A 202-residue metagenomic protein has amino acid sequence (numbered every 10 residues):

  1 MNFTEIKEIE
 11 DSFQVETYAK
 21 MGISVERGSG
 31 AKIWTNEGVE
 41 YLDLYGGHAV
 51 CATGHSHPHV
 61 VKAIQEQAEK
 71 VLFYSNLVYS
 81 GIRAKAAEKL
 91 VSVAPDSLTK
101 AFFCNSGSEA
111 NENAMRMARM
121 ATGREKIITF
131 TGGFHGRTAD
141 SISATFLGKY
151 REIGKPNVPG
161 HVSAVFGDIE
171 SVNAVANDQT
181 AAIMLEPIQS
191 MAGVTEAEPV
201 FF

Functional and structural regions predicted by a protein language model:
M1-S29, V165: Active-site-adjacent loop/helix segments that line or gate small-molecule/cofactor pockets in enzymes
S12, E40-R124, I128: Glycine-rich loop-to-alpha-helix module at the N-terminal edge of alpha/beta enzyme cores
G22-L44: Active-site and channel-lining beta-strand-loop segments that bind or position nucleotide-derived/phosphorylated
V25, S56, I82, A164-G167 (+1 more regions): Short secondary-structure boundary/capping elements
W34-T35, T53-H55, S143-A144: Short beta-strand-to-turn element immediately C-terminal to the catalytic PLP-Schiff-base lysine in fold type I
E88-L185, M191: PLP-dependent aspartate aminotransferase-fold enzymes
I188-F202: Active-site core of PLP-dependent enzymes with the aminotransferase class I/II
